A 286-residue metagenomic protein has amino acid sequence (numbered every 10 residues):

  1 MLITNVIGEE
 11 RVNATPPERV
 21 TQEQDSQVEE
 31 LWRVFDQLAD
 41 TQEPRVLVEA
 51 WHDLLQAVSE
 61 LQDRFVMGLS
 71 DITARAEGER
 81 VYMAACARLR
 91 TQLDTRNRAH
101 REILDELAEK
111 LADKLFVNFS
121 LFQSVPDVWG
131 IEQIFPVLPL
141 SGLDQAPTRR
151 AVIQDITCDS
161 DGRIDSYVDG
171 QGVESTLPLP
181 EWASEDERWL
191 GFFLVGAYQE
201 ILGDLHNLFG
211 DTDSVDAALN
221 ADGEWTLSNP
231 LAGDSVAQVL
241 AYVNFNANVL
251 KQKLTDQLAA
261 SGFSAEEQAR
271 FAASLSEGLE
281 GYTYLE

Functional and structural regions predicted by a protein language model:
M1-E286: Charged (often Lys/Glu-rich) extended helix/loop segments that serve as interaction or gating elements
